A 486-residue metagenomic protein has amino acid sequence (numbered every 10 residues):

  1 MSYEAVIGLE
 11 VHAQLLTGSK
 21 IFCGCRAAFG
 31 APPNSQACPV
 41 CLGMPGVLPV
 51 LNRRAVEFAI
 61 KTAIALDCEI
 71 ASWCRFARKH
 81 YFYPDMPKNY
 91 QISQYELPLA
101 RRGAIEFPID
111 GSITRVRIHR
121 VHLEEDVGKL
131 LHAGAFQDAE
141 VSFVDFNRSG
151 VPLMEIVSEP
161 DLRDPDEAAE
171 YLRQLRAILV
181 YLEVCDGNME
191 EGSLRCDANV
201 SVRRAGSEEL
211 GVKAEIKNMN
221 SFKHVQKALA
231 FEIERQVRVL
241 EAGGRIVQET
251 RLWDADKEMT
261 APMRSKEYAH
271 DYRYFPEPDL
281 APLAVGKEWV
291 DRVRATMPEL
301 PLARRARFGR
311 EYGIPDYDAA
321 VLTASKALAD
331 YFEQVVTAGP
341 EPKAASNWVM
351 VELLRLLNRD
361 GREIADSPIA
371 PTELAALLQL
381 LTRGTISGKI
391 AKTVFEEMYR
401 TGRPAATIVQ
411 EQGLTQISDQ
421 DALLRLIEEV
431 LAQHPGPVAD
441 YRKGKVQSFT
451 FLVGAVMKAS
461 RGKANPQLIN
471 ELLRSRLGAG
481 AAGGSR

Functional and structural regions predicted by a protein language model:
M1, G313, V336-A345, T385-I386 (+1 more regions): Structural motif
M1-E299, R310, D316, T337-E341 (+2 more regions): Basic, nucleic-acid-interacting segments
L16, E234, A329, M350-N358 (+6 more regions): Amphipathic alpha-helical core segments of compact helical bundles
F146-V151, M189-C196, A205-E208, Q416-R486: C-terminal non-catalytic interaction appendages of large macromolecular assemblies
E191-R204, Y272-R273, G309-E333, P342-D360 (+3 more regions): Core structural elements
L283-A284, A319, Y331-E333, A344-A345 (+8 more regions): Extended hydrophobic-aromatic, low-complexity segments
W289-T296, A303, E333-P340, L374-I386: Extended, non-catalytic structural segments that build the interaction scaffolds of large macromolecular assemblies
A365-A375, Q379, T385-K458: Strongly charged, low-complexity linkers/loops
